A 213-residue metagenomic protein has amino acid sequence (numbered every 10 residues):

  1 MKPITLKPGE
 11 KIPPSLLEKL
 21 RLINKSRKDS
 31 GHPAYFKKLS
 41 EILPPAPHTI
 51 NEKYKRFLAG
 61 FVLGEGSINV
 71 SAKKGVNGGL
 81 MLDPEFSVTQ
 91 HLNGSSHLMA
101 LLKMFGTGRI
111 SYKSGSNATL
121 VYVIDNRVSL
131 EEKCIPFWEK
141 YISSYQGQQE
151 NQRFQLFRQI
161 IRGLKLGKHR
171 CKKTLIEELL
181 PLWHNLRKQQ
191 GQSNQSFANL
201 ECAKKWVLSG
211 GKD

Functional and structural regions predicted by a protein language model:
M1-D213: Internal intein/HINT superfamily modules and their associated LAGLIDADG
